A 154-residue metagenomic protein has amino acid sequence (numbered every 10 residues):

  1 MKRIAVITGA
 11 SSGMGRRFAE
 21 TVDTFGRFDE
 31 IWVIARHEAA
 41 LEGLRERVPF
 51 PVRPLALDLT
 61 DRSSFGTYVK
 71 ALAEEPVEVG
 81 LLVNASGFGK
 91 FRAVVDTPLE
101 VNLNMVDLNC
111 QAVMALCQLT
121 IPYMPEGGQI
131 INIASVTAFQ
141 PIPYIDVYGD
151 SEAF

Functional and structural regions predicted by a protein language model:
S11-S12: Conserved glycine-rich cofactor-binding loop
D23-G43: Conserved glycine-rich Rossmann-like NAD(P)H-binding loop of the short-chain dehydrogenase/reductase
L57-T67, L99: The beta1-alpha1 cofactor-binding region of Rossmann-like NAD(H)/NADP(H)-dependent oxidoreductases
V83, L116-T120, M124: Hydrophobic positions on the long internal alpha-helix of Rossmann-like NAD(P)-dependent oxidoreductase domains
A85-K90: Conserved NAD(P)H cofactor-binding loop of Rossmann-fold oxidoreductase domains
A93-V106: Substrate-binding pocket helix/loop in short-chain dehydrogenase/reductase
S135: Residue(s) in the substrate-gating loop at a strand-loop-helix junction that position the organic substrate next
